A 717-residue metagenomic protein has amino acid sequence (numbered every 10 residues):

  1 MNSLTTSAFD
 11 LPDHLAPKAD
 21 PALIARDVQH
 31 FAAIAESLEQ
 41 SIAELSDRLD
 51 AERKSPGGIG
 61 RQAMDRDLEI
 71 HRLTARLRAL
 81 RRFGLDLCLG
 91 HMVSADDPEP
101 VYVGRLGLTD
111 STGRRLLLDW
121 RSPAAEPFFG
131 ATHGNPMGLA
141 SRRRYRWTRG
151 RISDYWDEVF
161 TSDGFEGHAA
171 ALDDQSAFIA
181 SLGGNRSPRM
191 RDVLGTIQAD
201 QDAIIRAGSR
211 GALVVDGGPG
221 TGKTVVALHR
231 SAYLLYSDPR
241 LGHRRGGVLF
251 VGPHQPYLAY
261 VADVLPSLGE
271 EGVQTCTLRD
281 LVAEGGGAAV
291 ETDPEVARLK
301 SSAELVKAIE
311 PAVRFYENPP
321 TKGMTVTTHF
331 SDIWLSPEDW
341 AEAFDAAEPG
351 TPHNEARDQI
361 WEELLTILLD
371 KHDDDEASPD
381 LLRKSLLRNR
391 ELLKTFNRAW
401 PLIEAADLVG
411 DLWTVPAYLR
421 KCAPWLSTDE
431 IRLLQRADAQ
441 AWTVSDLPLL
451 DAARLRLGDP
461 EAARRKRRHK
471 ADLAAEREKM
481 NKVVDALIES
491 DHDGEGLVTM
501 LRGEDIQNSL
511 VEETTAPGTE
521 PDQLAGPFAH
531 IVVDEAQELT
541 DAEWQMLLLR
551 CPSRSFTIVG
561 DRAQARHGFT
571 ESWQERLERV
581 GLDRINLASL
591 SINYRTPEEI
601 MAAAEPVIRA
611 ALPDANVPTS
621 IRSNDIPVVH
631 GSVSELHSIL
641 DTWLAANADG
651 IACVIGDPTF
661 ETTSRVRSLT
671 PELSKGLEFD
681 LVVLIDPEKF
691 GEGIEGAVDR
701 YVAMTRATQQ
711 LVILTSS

Functional and structural regions predicted by a protein language model:
M1-L194, A199-D202: Extended, charged low-complexity regulatory segments
N2-L45, E52, G167, D173 (+6 more regions): P-loop NTPase Walker
M92, I309, A453, I600 (+1 more regions): A residue-level signal for conserved active-site and pocket-lining positions in enzyme catalytic cores
I197, A453, A536: Conserved hydrophobic/aromatic pocket- or pore-lining residues that grip, position, or stack substrates in active sites
G208-G211, G217, P239, H243-L249 (+1 more regions): Conserved ATP-dependent motor core of P-loop NTPases, especially the RecA-like helicase ATPase domain
R240-L241, G246, Q255-K300, R456-L457 (+2 more regions): Conserved helicase motor core of SF1/SF2 NTP-dependent helicases
F250-V251, L386, T443, L590 (+1 more regions): Active-site-adjacent beta-strand anchor residues
S336-H530, L539-W544: Conserved helicase NTPase catalytic core signature
